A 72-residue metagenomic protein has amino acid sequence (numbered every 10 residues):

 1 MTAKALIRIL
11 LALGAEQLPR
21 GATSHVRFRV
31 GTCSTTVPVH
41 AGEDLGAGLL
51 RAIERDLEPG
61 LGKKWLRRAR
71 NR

Functional and structural regions predicted by a protein language model:
M1-Q17, S34, L61-R72: Basic, Lys/Arg-enriched alpha-helical interface segments
K4, E16, T23-H25, A47 (+1 more regions): General helical secondary-structure elements
I9-G42: Basic/aromatic recognition patch in beta-strand/loop cores that engages polyanionic ligands
T35, A41-R72: C-terminal structural segments of small proteins and small subunits
